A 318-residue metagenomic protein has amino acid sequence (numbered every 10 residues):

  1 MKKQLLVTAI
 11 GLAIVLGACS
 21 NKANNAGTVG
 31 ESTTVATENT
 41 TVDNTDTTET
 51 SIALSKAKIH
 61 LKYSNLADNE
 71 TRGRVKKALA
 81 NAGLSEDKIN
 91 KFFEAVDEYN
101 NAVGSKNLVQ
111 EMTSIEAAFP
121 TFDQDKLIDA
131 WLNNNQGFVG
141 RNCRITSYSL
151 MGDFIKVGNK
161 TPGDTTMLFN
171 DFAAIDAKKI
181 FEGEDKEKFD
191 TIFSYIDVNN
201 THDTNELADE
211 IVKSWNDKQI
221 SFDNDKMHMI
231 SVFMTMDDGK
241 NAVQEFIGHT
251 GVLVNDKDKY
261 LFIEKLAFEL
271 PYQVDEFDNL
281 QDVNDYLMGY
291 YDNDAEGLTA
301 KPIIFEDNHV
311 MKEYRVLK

Functional and structural regions predicted by a protein language model:
M1-Q4: Positively charged n-region of N-terminal signal peptides that target proteins for export
V7-A13: Sec-dependent N-terminal signal peptides
V15-A18: C-terminal motif of bacterial Sec signal peptides marking the signal peptidase cleavage site
S20-K318: Cysteine-nucleophile amide-bond enzymes
